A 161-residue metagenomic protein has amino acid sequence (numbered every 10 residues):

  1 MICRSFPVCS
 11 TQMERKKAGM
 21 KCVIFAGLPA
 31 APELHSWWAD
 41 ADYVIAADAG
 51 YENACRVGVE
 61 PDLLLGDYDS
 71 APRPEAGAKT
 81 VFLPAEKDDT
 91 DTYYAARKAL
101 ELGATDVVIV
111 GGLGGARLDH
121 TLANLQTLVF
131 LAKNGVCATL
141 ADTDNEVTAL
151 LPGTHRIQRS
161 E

Functional and structural regions predicted by a protein language model:
Q12-K17, V136: Charged/polar low-complexity intrinsically disordered segments
R15-P74: N-terminal beta-strand-loop-alpha-helix module at the start of alpha/beta ligand-binding or catalytic domains
I24-A26, D48, V110-G112, A141-D142: Short beta-strand segments
P32, R117-H120, V147-L151: Short, well-ordered, mixed-charge alpha-helical segments that flank or form enzyme active sites
A49-K133: Acidic/Gly/His-enriched mid-domain segments of enzyme catalytic cores or analogous surface patches that mediate
F130-E146: Short, acidic/small-residue loops that bind anionic groups at enzyme active sites
T143-N145, L150-E161: Long, charged alpha-helical interface segments
